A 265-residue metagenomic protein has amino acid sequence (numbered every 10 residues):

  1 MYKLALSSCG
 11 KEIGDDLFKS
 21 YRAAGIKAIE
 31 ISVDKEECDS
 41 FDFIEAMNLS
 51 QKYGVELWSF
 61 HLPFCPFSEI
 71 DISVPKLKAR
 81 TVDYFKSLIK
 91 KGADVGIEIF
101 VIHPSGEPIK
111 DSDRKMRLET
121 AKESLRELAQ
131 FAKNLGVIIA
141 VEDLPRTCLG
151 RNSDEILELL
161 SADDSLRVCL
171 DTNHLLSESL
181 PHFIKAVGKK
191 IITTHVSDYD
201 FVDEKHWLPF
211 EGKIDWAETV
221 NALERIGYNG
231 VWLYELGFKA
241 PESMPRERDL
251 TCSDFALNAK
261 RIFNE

Functional and structural regions predicted by a protein language model:
M1-D94, R167, S253, L257-E265: N-terminal pre-domain/capping segments
M1-K3, E12-G25, R126, G150-C169 (+1 more regions): Histidine-acidic metal/acid-base catalytic patches
Y2-S8, I29-I31, L57-L62, F100-I102 (+4 more regions): Hydrophobic faces of well-ordered beta-strands that scaffold small-molecule active sites in alpha/beta enzyme cores
S7-K11, S32-E36, L62-C65, S105-E107 (+4 more regions): Active-site beta-loop-alpha junctions enriched in small/polar residues
D15-D16, K52, D71-R167: Active-site acidic/histidine proton-transfer and metal-coordination neighborhood in alpha/beta enzyme cores
D39, V74-T81, R114-A121, L208 (+2 more regions): Residue-level preference for long, well-ordered alpha-helices that form the structural scaffold of enzyme catalytic
D42-Y53, S124-F131, A186, E218-A222: Catalytic-core regions built around general acid/base machinery
P66-S73, P108-D113, V202-H206, A240-M244: A short acidic, helix-capping loop that chelates divalent metal ions and anchors anionic groups
